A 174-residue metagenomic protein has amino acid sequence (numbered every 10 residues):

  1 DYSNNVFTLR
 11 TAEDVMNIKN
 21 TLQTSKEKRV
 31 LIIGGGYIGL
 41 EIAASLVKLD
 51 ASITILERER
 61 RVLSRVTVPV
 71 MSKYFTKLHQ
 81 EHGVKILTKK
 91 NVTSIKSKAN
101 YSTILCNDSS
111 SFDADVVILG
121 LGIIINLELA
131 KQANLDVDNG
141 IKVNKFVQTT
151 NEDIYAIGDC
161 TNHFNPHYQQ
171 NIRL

Functional and structural regions predicted by a protein language model:
Y2-Q23, S111-L174: FAD-site-proximal beta/loop scaffold in flavoenzymes
N4-V6, S25, S52, T88: Rossmann-fold dehydrogenase core element
L9, Y37, K89-N91: Conserved beta-strand termini and adjacent loop/short-helix elements that scaffold enzyme active sites in alpha/beta
E13, N17-T67: Rossmann-like NAD(P)H-binding beta-loop-alpha module
K28-I32, T76-H82, N165: A polyampholytic, Gly/Pro-enriched intrinsically disordered region
L31, L87, Y155: Conserved catalytic/dimer-interface elements of ABC ATPase nucleotide-binding domains
G34, G83, D159: Active-site-proximal glycine-rich helix-loop-beta segment
L49-K145: A Rossmann-like FAD-binding core segment of flavoenzymes
